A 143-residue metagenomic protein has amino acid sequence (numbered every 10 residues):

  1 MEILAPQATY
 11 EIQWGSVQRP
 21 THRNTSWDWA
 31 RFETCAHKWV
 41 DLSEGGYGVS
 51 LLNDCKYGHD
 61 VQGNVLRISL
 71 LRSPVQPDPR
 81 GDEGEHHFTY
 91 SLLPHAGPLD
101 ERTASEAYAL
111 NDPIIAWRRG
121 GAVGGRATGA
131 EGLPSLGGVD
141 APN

Functional and structural regions predicted by a protein language model:
M1-N143: C-terminal (or distal) subdomains of carbohydrate-active enzymes
